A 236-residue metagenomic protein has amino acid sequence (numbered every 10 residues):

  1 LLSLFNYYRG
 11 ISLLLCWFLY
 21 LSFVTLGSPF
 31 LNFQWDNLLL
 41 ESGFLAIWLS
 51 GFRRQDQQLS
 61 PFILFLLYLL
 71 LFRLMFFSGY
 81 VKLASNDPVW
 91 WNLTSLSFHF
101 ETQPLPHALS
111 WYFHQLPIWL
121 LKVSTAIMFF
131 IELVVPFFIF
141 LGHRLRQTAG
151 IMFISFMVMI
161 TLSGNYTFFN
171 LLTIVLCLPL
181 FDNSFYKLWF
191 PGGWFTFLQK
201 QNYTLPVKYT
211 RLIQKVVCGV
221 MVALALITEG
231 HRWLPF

Functional and structural regions predicted by a protein language model:
L1-F236: Alpha-helical membrane-anchoring segments
